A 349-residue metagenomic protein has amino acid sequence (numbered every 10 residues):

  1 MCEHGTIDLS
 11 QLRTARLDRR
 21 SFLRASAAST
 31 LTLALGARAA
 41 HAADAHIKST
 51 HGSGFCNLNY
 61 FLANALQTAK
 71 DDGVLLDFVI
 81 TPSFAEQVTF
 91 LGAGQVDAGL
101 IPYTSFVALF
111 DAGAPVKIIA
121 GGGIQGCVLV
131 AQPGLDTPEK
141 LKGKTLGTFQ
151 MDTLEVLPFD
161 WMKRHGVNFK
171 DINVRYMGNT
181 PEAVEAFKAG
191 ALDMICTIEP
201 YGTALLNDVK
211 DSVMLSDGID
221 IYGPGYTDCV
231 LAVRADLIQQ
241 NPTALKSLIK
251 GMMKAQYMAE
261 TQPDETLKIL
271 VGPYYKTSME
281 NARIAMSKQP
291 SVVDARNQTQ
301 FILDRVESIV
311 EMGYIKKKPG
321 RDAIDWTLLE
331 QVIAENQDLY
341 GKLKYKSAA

Functional and structural regions predicted by a protein language model:
M1-L17, S21, A28-T30: N-terminal secretory signal peptides
C2-H4, A42-K170, V174-N179, A183-A186 (+4 more regions): Short, glycine-/small- and polar/acidic-enriched structural segments that line small-molecule recognition paths
L12-A15, A43-A45, Y340-A348: Bacterial Sec-exported substrate-binding components of ABC uptake systems
A37-A39: N-terminal signal peptide c-region/cleavage motif recognized by signal peptidases
T104-S105, E182-P273: Pocket-lining segment of extracytoplasmic ligand-binding domains
Q239-K318: Secondary-structure end/capping motifs
V310-A349: Conserved C-terminal helix/tail region of periplasmic/extracytoplasmic solute-binding proteins
